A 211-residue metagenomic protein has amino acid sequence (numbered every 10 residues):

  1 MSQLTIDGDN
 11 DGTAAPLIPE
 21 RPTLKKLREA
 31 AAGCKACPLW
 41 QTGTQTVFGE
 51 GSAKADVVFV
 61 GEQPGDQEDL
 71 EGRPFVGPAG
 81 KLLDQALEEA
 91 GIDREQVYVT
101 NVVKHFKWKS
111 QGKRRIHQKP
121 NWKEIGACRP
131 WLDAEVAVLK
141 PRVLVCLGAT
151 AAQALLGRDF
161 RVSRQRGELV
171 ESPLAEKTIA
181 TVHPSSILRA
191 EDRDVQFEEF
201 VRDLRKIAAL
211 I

Functional and structural regions predicted by a protein language model:
S2-I211: A polyanion-binding, active-site-adjacent surface
